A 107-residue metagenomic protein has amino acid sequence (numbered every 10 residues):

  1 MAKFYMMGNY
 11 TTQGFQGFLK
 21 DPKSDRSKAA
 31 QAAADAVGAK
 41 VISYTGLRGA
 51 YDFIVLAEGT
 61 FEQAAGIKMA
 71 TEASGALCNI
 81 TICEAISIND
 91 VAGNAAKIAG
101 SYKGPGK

Functional and structural regions predicted by a protein language model:
M1-K107: A compositional/biophysical signature of low hydrophobicity enriched in polar/charged and small residues
